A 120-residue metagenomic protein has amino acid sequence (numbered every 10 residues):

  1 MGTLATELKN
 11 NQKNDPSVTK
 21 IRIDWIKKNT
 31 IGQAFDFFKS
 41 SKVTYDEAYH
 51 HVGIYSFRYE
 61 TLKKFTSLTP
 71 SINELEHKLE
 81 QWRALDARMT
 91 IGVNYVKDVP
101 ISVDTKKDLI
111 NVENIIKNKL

Functional and structural regions predicted by a protein language model:
M1-T69: Conserved core of the sugar-phosphate nucleotidyltransferase
A48-L120: Conserved alpha/beta core of the MobA/IspD/sugar-nucleotide pyrophosphorylase nucleotidyltransferase superfamily
